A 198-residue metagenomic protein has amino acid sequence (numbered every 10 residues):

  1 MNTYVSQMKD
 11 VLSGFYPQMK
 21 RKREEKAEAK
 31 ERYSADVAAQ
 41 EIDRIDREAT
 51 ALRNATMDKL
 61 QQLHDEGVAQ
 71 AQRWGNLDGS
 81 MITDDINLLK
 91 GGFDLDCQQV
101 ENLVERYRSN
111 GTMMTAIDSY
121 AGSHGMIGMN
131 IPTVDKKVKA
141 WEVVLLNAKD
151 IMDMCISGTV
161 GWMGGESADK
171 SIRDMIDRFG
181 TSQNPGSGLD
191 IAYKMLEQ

Functional and structural regions predicted by a protein language model:
M1-D10, A39-K136: Long, charge-patterned amphipathic interaction tracts in eukaryotic proteins
M1-R21, E25, Q40, G164: Core catalytic machinery and nucleic-acid-binding channels of phosphodiester-processing enzymes
F15-K30, L52, T56, L60 (+1 more regions): Non-transmembrane amphipathic alpha-helical segments
A27-A38, M126-I131, M163: Charged, low-complexity interaction regions
Y33, L95-Q98, L146: Short coil/turn linker and secondary-structure boundary residues
I131-Q198: C-terminal modules of long, charged coiled-coil scaffolds in eukaryotic assembly complexes
